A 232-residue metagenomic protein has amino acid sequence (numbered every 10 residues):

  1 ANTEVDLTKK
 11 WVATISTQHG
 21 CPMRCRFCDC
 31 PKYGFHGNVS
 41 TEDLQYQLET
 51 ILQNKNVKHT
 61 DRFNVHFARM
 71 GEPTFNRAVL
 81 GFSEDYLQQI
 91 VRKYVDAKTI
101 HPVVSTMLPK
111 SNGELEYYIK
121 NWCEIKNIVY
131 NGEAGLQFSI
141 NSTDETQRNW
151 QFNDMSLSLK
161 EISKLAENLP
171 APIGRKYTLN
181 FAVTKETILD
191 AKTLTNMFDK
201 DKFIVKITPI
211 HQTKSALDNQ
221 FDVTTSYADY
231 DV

Functional and structural regions predicted by a protein language model:
A1-N2: Long amphipathic N-terminal alpha/beta scaffold segment
V5-Y46, T50: Canonical Radical SAM [4Fe-4S] cluster-binding loop centered on the CxxxCxxC motif and its immediate flanking residues
L52-N64, R69-D231: Conserved AdoMet/S-adenosylmethionine-binding subsite of the radical SAM
